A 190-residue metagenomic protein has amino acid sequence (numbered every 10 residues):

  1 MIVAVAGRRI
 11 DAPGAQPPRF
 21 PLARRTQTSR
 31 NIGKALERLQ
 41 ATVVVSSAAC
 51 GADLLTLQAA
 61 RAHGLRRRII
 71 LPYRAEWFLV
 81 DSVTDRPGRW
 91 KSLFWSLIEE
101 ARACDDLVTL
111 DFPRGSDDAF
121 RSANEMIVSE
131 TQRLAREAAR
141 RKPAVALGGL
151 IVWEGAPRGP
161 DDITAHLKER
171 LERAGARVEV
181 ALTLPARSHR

Functional and structural regions predicted by a protein language model:
M1-H189: Acidic/glycine-enriched connector segments
